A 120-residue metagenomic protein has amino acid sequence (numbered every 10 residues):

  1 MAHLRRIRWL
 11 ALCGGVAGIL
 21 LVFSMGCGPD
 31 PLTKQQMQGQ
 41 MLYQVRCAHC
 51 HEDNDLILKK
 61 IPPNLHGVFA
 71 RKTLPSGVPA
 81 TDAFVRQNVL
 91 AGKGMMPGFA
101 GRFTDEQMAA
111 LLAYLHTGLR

Functional and structural regions predicted by a protein language model:
M1-C27: Sec-dependent bacterial lipoprotein signal peptides
G26-L42: Electrostatic cytochrome c docking/interface patches
G28-L32, N54-L58, P75, T117-R120: Inter-heme linker and motif-flanking segments adjacent to c-type heme-binding CXXCH motifs in c-type cytochromes
Q36-Q40, E52-Q87: Gly/Gly-Pro-rich "capping" loops immediately C-terminal to redox-active cysteine motifs in periplasmic/lumenal
G39-D53, L111, L115: The canonical Cys-X-X-Cys-His
Q40-A48, L58, A80, R102 (+1 more regions): Sequence context surrounding c-type heme c attachment/ligation sites in exported
A48, H66, P97: Cys/His/Pro-rich metal-binding microdomains
V89, M95, A100-R120: C-terminal capping alpha-helices of c-type cytochrome domains
